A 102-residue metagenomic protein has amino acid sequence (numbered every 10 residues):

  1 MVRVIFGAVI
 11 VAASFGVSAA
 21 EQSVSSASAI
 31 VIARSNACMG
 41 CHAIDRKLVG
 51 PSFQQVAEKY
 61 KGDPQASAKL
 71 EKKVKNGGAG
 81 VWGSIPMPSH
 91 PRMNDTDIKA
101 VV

Functional and structural regions predicted by a protein language model:
V2-A8: Sec-dependent signal peptide recognition, specifically the positively charged N-region followed immediately by
I10-S18: Hydrophobic h-region of N-terminal signal peptides that target proteins for export in Gram-negative bacteria
V17-A33, K59-D63: Electrostatic cytochrome c docking/interface patches
N36: Cys/His-enriched microdomains
G40, R46-Y60, K73-K99: Axial heme c-ligation environment in periplasmic c-type cytochrome domains
